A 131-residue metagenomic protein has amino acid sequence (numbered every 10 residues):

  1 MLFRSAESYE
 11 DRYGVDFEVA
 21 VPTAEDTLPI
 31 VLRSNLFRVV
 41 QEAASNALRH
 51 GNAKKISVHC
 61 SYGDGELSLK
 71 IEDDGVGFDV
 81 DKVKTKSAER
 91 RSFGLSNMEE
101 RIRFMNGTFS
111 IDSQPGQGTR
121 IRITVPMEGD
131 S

Functional and structural regions predicted by a protein language model:
M1-S131: Coiled-coil dimerization/phosphotransfer module
